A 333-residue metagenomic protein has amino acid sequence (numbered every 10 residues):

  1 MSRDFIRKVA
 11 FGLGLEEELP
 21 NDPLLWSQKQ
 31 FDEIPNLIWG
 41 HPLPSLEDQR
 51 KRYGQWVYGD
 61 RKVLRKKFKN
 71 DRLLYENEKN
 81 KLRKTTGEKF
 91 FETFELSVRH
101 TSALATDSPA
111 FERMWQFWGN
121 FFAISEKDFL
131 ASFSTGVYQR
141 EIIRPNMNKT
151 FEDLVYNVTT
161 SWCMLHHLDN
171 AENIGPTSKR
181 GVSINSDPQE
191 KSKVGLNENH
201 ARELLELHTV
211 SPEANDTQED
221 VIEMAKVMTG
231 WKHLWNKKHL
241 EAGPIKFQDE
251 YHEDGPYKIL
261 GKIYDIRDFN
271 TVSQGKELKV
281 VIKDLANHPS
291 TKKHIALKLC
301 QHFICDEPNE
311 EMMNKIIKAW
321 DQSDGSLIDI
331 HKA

Functional and structural regions predicted by a protein language model:
M1-V9: Intrinsically disordered, low-structural-confidence terminal and linker regions
F5, G14-N146, A171, K179-R180: N-terminal accessory alpha/beta regions
G12-E18, I124, L234, D306-E310: Short helix-capping/linker segments at secondary-structure and domain boundaries
N77-K81, L96-R99, S132-A333: Active-site substrate-binding loop specific to GH73 endo-beta-N-acetylglucosaminidase modules in bacterial autolysins
